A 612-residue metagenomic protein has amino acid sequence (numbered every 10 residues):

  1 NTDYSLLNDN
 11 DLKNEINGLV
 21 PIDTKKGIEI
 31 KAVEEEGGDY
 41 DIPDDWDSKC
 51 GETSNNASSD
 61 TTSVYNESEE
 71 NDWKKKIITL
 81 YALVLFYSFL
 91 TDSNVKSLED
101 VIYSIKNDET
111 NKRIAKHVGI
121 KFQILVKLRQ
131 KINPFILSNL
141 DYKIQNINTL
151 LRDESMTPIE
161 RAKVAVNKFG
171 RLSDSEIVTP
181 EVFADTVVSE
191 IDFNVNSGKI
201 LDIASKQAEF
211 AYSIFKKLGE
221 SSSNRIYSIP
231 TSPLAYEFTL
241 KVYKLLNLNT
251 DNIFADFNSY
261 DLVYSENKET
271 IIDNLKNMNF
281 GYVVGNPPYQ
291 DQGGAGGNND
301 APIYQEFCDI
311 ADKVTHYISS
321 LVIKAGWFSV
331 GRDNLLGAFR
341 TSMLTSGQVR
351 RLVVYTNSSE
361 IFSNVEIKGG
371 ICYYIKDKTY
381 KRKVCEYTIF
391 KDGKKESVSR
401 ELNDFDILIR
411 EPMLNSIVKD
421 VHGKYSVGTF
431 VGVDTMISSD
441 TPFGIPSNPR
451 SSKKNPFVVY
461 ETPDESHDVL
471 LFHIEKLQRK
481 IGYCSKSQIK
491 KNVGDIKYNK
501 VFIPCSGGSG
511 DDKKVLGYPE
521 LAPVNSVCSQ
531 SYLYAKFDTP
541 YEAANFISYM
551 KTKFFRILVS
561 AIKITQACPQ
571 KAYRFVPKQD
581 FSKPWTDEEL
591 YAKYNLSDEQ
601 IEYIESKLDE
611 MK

Functional and structural regions predicted by a protein language model:
N1-A32, E181-F183, A204-Y212, L218 (+5 more regions): Signature of N6-adenine DNA methyltransferases within the class I
T2-S68, D174, S358-S529, A535-Q600: C-terminal substrate-recognition regions of SAM-dependent nucleic acid methyltransferases
E15-V20, G27-I30, D47, G51 (+2 more regions): Class I S-adenosyl-L-methionine
A57, W73-A82, I253-F254, S259-L262: N-terminal intrinsically disordered, low-complexity, charged/polar
F193-N196, E220, L275-M278, V493-K497: Flexible, charged surface loops at secondary-structure boundaries
G198, G281, K500: Conserved acidic residues
I226-S228, L533-K536: Short cationic amphipathic helices and targeting signals
